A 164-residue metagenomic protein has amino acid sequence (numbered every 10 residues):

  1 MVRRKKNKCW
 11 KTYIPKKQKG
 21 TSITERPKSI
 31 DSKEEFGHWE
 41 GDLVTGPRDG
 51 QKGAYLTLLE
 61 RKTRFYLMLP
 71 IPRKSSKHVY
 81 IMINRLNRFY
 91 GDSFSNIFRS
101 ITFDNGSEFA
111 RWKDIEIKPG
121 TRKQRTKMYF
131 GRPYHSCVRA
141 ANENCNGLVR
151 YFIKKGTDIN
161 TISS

Functional and structural regions predicted by a protein language model:
M1-Y55: Mobile-element integrase/transposase regions, centering on the N-terminal DNA-binding/Zn-coordinating module
D42, R64, I83, I101-D104 (+2 more regions): Mobile genetic element proteins and their domesticated derivatives, centered on retroelements and DNA transposons
V44, Q51-L67, P72: Short conserved beta-strand segments at catalytic cores or DNA/RNA-binding microdomains of nucleic-acid binding
P47, M68-S93: Active-site beta-loop-alpha junctions of metal-dependent nucleic acid enzymes, especially the RNase H-like/DDE
R61, I71-K74, G106, P133: An acidic- and aromatic-residue-enriched active-site/binding cleft used to recognize and process polar
T63-F65, D92-R99: Short, surface-exposed connector motifs at secondary-structure boundaries
R88, D114-Q124: Short, surface-exposed basic-aromatic patches at helix termini and helix-loop junctions that form
F103-G106, W112-K113, K127-I153, I159-S164: RNase H-like two-metal-ion nuclease catalytic core shared by retroviral integrases and related mobile-element nucleases
